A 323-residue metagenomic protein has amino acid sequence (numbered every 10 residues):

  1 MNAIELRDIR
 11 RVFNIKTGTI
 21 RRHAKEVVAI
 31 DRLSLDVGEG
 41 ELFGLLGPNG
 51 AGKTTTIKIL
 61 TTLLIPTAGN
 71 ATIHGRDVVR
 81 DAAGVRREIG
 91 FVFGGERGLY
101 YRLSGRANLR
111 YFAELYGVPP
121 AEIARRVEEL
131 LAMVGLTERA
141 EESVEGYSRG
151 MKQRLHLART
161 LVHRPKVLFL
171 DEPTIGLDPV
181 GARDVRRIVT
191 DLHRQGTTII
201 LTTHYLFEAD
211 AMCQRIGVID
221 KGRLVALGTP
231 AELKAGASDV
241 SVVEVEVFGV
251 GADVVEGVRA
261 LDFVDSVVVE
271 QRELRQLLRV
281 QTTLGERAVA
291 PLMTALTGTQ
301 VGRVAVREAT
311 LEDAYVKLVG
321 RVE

Functional and structural regions predicted by a protein language model:
G69-R80, V85: Conserved ABC transporter NBD signature motif
R110, E114, A121-R139: Conserved ABC ATPase "signature" region
R164: Conserved catalytic motifs of ABC-family nucleotide-binding domains
L168-E172: Catalytic Walker B motif of ABC-type/P-loop ATPase nucleotide-binding domains
R186-T283: ABC transporter nucleotide-binding domain
